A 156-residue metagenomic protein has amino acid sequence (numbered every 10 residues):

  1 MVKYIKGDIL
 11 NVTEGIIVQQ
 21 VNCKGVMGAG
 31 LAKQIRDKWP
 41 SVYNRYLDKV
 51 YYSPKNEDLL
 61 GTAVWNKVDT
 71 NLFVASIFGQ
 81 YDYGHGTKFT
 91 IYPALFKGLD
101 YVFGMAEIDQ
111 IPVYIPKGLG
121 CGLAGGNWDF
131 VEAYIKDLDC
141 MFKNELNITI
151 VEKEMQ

Functional and structural regions predicted by a protein language model:
M1-Q156: Macrodomain-like recognition of ADP-ribose-binding/processing modules
